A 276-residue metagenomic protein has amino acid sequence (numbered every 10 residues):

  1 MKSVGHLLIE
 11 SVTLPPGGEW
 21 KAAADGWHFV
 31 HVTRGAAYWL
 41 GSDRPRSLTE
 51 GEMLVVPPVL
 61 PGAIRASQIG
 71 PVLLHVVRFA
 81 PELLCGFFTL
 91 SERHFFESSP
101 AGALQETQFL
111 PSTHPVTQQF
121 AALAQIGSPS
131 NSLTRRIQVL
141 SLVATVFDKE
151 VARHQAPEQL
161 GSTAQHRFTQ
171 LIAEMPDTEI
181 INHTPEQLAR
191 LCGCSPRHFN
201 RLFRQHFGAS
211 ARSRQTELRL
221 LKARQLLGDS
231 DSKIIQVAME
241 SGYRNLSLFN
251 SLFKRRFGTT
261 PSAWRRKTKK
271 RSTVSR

Functional and structural regions predicted by a protein language model:
M1-E10, P61-I126, D148-A152: A hydrophobic/aromatic-rich effector-binding and dimerization subdomain of bacterial HTH-type transcriptional regulators
M1-L54, V59-A63, R93, L248 (+1 more regions): Generic protein-terminus/edge-of-domain signal
G35, G208, G242, K254 (+1 more regions): Conserved phosphate-binding and hydrolysis motifs of nucleotide-dependent enzymes
G86-F88, R214, W264: Residues that scaffold the ATP/ADP-binding catalytic core of kinase and kinase-like folds
P100-S112, G127-C192, Q205-E217: Short, Lys/Arg-enriched, Trp-marked, Pro/Gly-tolerant hinge/linker segments that flank
Q125, P129, V274-R276: C-terminal regulatory/oligomerization modules of transcriptional regulators
A173-D177, N182-Q187, Q205-N250, R266-R276: Terminal helix-turn-helix DNA-binding modules in bacterial transcription factors
